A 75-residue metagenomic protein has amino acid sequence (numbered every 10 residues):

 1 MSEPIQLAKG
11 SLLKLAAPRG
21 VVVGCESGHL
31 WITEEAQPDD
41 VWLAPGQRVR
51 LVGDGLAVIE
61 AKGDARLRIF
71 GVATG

Functional and structural regions predicted by a protein language model:
M1-A17, L67-V72: Small beta-barrel nucleic-acid-binding modules, principally OB-folds
I5-L7, S11-L12, Q37-D54: Short acidic-glycine-tyrosine-enriched beta hairpin
K9, E26-H29, G55, D64: Glycine- and small/acidic-residue-enriched microsegments that form turns, hinges, and capping elements
L13-K14, L30-I32: Extended, compositionally simple hydrophobic/Ser/Thr-rich segments that build repetitive fibrous architectures
P18-L30: Glycine- and acidic-residue-biased ligand/ion/polar-headgroup-sensing regions
A44, V72-G75: C-terminal interaction modules
G55-A73: Ligand-binding loop in jelly-roll beta-barrel domains
